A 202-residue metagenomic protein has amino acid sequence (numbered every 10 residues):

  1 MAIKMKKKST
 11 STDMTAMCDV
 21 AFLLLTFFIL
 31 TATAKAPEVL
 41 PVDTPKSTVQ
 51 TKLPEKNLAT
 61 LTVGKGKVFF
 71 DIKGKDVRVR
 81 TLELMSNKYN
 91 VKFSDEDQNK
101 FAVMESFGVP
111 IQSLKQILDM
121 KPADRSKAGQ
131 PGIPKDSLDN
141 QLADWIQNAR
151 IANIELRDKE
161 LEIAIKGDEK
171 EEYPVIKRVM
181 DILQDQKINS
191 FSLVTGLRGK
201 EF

Functional and structural regions predicted by a protein language model:
A2-V39: Hydrophobic single transmembrane helices highlighted by the model
K35-F202: Long, low-hydrophobicity, acidic/polar, solvent-exposed interaction domains
